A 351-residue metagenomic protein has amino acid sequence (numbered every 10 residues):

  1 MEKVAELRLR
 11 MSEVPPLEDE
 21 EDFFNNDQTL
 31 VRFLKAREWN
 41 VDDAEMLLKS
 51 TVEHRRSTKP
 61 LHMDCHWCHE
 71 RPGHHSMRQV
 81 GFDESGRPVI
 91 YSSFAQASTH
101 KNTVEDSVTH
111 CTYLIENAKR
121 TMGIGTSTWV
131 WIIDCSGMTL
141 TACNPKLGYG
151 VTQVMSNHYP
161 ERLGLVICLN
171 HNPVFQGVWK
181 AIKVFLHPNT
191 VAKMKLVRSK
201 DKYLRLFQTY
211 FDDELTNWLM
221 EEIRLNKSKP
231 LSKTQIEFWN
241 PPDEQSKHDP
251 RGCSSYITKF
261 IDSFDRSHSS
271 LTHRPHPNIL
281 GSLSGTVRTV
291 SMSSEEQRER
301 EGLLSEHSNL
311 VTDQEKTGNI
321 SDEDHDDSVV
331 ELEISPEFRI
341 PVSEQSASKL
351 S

Functional and structural regions predicted by a protein language model:
M1-S351: Basic, amphipathic alpha-helical/coil surface patches used to engage anionic, phosphate-bearing ligands and membranes
